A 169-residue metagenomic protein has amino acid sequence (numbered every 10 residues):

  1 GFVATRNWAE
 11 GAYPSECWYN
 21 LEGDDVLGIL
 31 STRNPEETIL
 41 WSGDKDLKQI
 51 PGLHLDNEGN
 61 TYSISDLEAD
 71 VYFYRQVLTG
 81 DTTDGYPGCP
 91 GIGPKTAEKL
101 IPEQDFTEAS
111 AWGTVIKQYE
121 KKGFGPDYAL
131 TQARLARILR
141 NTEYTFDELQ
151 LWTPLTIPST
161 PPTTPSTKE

Functional and structural regions predicted by a protein language model:
G1-K168: Extended two-metal-dependent nuclease catalytic cores across DNA- and RNA-processing enzymes
